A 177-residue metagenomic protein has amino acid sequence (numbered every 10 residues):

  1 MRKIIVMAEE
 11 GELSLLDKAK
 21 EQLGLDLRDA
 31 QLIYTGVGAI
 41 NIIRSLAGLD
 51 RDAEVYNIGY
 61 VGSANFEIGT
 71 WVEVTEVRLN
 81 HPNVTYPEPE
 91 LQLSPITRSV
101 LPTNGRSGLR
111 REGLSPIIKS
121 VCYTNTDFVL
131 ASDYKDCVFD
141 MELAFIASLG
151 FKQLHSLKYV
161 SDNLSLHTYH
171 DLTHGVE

Functional and structural regions predicted by a protein language model:
M1-I5: Extreme N-terminal starter segment of soluble prokaryotic enzymes
V6-G11: Gly/serine-rich nucleotide phosphate-binding loop at the start of the catalytic core of nucleotide/ADP-ribose-handling
L13-S14, K18-E177: Glycine-rich phosphate- or other oxyanion-binding loops that anchor nucleotides, phosphorylated ligands
